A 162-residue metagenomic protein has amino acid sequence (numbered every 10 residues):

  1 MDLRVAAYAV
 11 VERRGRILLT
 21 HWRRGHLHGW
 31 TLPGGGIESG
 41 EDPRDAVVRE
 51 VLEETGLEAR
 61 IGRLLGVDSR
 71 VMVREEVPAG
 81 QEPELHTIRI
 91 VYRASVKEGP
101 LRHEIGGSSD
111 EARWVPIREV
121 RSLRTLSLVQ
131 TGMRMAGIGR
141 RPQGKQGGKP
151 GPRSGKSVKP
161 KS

Functional and structural regions predicted by a protein language model:
M1-I17, E38, V91-R93: Conserved N-terminal beta-strand and adjoining loop/helix that marks the start of the Nudix/MutT-like hydrolase domain
M1-L3, G29, G80-I88, G106-S109: A generic structural micro-feature
R13-L57: Conserved Nudix-box catalytic region and its N-terminal flanking loop in Nudix hydrolases and closely related
R14-R16, S95-P100, I117-E119: Short loop segments at secondary-structure junctions
I17, G62, L85-V91, A112: Structural motif
W22, L27-W30, L101-S162: Nudix hydrolase/Nudix homology domain
E58-V67: A short coil-to-beta-strand element that immediately follows conserved catalytic motifs
R70-L101: Active-site-adjacent beta-strand/loop module that shapes the phosphate/pyrophosphate-binding cleft
